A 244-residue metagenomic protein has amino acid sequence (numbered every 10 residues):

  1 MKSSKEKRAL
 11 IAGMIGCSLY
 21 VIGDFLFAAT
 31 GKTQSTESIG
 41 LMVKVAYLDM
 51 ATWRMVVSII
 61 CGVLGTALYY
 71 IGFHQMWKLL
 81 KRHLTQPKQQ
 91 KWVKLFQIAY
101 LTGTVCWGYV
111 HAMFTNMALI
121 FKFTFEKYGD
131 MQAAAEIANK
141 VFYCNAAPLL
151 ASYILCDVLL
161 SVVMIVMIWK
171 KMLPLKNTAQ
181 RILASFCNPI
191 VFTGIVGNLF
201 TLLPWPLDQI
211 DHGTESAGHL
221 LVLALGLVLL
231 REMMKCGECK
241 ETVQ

Functional and structural regions predicted by a protein language model:
M1-V243: Hydrophobic, aromatic-enriched alpha-helical segments typical of multi-pass transmembrane helices
